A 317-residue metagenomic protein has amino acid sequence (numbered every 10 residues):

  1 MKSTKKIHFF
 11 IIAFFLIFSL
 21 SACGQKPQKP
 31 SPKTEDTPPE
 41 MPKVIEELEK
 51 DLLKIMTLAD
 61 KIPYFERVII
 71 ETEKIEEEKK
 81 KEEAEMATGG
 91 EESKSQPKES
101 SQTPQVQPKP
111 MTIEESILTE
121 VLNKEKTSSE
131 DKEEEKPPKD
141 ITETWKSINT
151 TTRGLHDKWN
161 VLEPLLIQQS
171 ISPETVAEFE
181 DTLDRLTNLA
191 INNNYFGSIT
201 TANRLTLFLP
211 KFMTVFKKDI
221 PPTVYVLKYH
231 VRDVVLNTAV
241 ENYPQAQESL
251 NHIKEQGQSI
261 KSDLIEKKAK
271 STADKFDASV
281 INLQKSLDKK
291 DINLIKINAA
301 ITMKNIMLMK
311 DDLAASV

Functional and structural regions predicted by a protein language model:
K2-I11: Bacterial N-terminal signal peptides that target proteins for export
I11-I12, V215: Generic detector of short alpha-helix boundary/capping microenvironments and adjacent low-complexity segments
F18-A22: C-terminal motif of bacterial Sec signal peptides marking the signal peptidase cleavage site
G24-V317: Mature extracytoplasmic or organellar-lumen-exposed domains after removal of signal/transit peptides
